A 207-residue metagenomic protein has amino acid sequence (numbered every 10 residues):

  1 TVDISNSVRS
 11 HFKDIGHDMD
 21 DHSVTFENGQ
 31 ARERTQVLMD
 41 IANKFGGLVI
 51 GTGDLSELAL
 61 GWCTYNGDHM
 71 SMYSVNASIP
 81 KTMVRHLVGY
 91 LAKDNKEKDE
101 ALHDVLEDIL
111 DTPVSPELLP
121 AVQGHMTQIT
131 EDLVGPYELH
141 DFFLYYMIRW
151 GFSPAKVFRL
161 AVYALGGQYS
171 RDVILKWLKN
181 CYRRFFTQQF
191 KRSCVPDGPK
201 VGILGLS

Functional and structural regions predicted by a protein language model:
T1-S207: ATP/NTP-dependent adenylation/nucleotidyl-transfer catalytic domains that generate, transfer, or process NMP-activated
